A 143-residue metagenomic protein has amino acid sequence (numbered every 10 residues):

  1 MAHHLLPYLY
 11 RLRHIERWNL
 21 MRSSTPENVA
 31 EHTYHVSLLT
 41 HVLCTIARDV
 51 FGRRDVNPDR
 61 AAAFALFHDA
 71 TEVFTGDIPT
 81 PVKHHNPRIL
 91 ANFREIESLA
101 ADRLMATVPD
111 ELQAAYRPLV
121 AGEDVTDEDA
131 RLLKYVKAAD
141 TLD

Functional and structural regions predicted by a protein language model:
M1-L20: Short alpha-helical hairpin
H3, S23-A30, T126-L133: Short, solvent-exposed segments of well-ordered alpha helices
S24-R60: Alpha-helical phosphate/pyrophosphate-handling elements in metalloenzyme active cores
V36-L43, E97-A106: An active-site-proximal "capping" alpha-helix that borders the catalytic cofactor pocket
L38-C44, P58-I78, K134-K137, T141: Active-site alpha-helical segments that house and flank conserved acidic catalytic motifs for diphosphate chemistry
C44-R48, V73-V82, E111-L112, Y116: Membrane-helix exit/interface motif
D59-A63, V108-D143: Histidine/acidic-rich helix-loop-helix segments that form or flank divalent-metal centers in metalloenzyme catalytic
V82-R103, K134: Divalent-cation-assisted or electrostatically stabilized phosphate/pyrophosphate-binding catalytic cores
